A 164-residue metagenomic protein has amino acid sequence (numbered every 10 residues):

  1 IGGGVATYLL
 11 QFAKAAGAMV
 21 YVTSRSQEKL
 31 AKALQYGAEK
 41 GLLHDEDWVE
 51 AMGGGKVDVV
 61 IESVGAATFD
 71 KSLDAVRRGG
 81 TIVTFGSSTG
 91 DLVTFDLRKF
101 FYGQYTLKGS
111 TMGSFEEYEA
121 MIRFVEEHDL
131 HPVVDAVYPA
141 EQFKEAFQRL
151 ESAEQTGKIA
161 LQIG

Functional and structural regions predicted by a protein language model:
I1, K14-K71: Adenosine-nucleotide cofactor-binding segment
G4-V5: Hydrophobic/small residue at the entry helix of a nucleotide-binding pocket
Y8-F12: Rossmann-fold NAD(P)-dependent oxidoreductase module
S26, S88, G113: Residues in the short beta-alpha loop(s) of Rossmann-like NAD(P)-binding domains
L30, V57, F69, L97 (+3 more regions): A general structural signal for well-ordered alpha-helical segments in protein cores
D74-V76: Conserved helix-to-beta-strand junction in the class I
R78-V83, T94-V134: Rossmann-fold dehydrogenase core element
F115-G164: C-terminal hydrophobic helical "lid"/dimerization subdomain of Rossmann-like NAD(P)H-dependent oxidoreductases
